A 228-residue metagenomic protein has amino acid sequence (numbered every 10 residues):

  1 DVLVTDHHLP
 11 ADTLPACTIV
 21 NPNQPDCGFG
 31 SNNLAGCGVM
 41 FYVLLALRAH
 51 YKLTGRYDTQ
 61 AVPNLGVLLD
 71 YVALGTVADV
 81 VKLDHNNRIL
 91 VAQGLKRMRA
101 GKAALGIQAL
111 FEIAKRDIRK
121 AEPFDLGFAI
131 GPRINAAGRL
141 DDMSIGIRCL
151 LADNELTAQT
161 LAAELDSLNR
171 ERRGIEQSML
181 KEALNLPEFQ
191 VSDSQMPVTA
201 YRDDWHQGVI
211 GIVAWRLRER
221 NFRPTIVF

Functional and structural regions predicted by a protein language model:
D1-L3, C17-I19, G38, Q195-T199 (+1 more regions): Structural motif
D1-P15, I19-P25, S178-L186, D204 (+1 more regions): N-terminal small/polar loop signature for handling phosphorylated ligands or for N-terminal nucleophile
L3-T5, D26-F29, V43-A46, T157 (+1 more regions): Glycine-rich loops and low-complexity Gly/Arg-rich segments that provide flexible linkers or classic glycine-based
H8, G28-S31, D117-I118, W215-R216: A generic local secondary-structure boundary/capping motif
A11-T13, G28, N86, D142: Active-site-proximal flexible loops/turns
T13-R56, L65-V77: Short alpha-helices
A49-F228: Hydrophobic helix-and-loop "lid/oligomerization" segment in the mid-to-C-terminal part of catalytic domains
